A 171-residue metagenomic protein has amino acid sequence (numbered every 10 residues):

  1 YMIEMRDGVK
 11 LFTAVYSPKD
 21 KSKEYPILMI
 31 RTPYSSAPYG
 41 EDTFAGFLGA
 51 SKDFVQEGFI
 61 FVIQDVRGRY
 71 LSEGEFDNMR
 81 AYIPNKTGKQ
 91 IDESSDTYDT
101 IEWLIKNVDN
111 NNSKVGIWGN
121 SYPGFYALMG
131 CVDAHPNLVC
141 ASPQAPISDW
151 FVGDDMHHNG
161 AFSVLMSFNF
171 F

Functional and structural regions predicted by a protein language model:
Y1-K23: N-terminal cap/lid segment of alpha/beta-hydrolase-fold proteins
G8, G68, G119, P123: Conserved G/P- and acidic residue-centered "switch" motifs that form tight phosphate/ATP-binding loops in soluble
V9-K10, K23-I27, E57-F61, N111-V115 (+1 more regions): Loop/turn elements at helix/coil->beta-strand transitions in domains of secreted/extracellular proteins
T13-Y16, R31, Q64, W118-N120 (+1 more regions): Generic beta-strand/beta-sheet core signal
S17, Y25, T32, H135 (+1 more regions): Hydrophobic alpha-helix-in-membranes signature
K23-N107, M156, F162: Cap/lid segment of the alpha/beta-hydrolase catalytic domain
G46, Y82-D92, W118, Y122-F171: A catalytic-pocket lid/entrance helix-loop region that shapes and gates access to the active site across common
V108-Y122: Alpha/beta-hydrolase fold nucleophile elbow
